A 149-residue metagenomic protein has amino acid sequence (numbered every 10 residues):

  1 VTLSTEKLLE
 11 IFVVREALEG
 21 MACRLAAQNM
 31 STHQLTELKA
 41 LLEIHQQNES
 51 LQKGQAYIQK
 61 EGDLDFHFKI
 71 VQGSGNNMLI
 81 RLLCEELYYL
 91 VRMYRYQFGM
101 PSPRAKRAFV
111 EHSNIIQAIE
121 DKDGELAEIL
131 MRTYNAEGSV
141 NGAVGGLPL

Functional and structural regions predicted by a protein language model:
V1-Q28, A143-L149: Short linear motifs at protein or domain termini
V14-A17, M21-C23, Q28-Q97, V110-A118 (+1 more regions): Conserved amphipathic alpha-helical segments that form helical-bundle/coiled-coil interaction surfaces
R104-K106: Active-site loop of classical SDR/Rossmann-like NAD(P)-dependent oxidoreductases, centered on the catalytic Tyr-X3-Lys
